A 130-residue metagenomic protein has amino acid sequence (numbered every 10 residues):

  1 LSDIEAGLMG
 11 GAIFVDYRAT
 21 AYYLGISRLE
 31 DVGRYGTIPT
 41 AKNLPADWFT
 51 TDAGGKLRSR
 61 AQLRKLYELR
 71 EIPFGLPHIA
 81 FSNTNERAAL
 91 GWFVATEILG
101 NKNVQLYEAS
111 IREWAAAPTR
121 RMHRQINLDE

Functional and structural regions predicted by a protein language model:
L1-I13, Y17-E130: Rhodanese-like catalytic fold shared by cysteine-dependent sulfurtransferases and DSP/PTP-type phosphatases
